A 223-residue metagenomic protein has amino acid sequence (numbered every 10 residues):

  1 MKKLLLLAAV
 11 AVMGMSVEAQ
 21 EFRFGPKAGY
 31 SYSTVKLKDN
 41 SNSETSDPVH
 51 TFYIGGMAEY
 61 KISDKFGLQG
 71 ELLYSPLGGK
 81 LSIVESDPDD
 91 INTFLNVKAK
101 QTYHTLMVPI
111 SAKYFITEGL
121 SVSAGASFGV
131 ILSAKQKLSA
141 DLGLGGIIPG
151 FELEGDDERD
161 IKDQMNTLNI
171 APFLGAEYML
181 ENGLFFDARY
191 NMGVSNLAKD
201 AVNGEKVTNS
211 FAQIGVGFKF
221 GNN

Functional and structural regions predicted by a protein language model:
M1-K27, V216, F220: Bacterial Sec-dependent N-terminal signal peptides
G14, A19, S63, T117 (+2 more regions): Outer-membrane beta-barrel channels and translocator barrels
E21-Y60: Start-of-domain marker
F22, F66-L68, L120-V122, N182-A188 (+1 more regions): Repeated loop/turn-to-beta-strand initiation elements of outer-membrane beta-barrel proteins
P26-Y30, I54-Y60, L72-Y74, V108-Y114 (+4 more regions): Residues on the lipid-exposed face of transmembrane beta-strands in outer-membrane beta-barrel proteins
T34-V49, L77-H104, I131-N169, S195-F211: Extracellular/periplasm-exposed beta-strand and loop segments of Gram-negative cell-envelope proteins, dominated by
Q69-G79: Early exported N-terminus immediately downstream of N-terminal targeting peptides
V97-L106, I110-L120: Helix-adjacent hinge/juxtasegments
